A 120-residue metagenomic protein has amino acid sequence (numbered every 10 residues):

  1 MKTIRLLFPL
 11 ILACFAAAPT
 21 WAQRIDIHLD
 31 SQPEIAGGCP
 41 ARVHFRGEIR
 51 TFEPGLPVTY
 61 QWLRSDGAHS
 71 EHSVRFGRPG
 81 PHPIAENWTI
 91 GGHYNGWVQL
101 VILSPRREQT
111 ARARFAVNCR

Functional and structural regions predicted by a protein language model:
M1-F8: Bacterial N-terminal signal peptides that target proteins for export
P9-L10, T20: Cleavable N-terminal signal peptides
A22-R120: Extended, solvent-exposed regions of the mature portions of secreted/cell-surface glycoproteins
